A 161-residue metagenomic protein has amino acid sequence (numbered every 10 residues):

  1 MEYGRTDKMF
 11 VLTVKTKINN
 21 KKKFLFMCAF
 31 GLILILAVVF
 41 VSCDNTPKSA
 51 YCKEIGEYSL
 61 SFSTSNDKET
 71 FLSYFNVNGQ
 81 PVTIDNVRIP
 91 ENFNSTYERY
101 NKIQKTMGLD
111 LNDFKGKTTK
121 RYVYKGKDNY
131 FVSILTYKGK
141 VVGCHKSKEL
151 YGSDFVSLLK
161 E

Functional and structural regions predicted by a protein language model:
M1-K21: N-terminal Lys/Arg-rich, disordered targeting/topogenic segments
N20-F24, K127-Y130: Short, small/polar residue-rich loop motifs at catalytic or cofactor-binding pockets
F24-L25, Y122: …; additionally, a secondary subgroup of soluble metalloenzymes is captured
L25-V41: Hydrophobic membrane-insertion alpha-helices, especially the h-region of bacterial N-terminal signal peptides
V39-C52: Sec-dependent signal peptide cleavage junction
Y51-D67: Short extracytoplasmic/periplasmic juxtamembrane "stem" segments immediately C-terminal to an N-terminal membrane anchor
E69-K127: Mature extracytoplasmic domains of secretory-pathway proteins
T106-E161: Extracytoplasmic electrostatic interaction patches
